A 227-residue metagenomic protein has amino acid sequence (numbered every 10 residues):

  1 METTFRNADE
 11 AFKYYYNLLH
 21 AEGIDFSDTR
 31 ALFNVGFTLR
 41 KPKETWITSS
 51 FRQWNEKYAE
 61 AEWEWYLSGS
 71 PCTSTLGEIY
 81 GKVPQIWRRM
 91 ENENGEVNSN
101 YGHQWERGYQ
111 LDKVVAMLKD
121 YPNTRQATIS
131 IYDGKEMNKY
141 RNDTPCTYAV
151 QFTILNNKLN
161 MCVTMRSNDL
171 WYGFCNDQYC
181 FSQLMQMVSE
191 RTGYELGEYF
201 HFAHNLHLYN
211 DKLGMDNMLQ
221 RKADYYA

Functional and structural regions predicted by a protein language model:
M1-A227: Terminal, non-catalytic protein-protein interaction segments that mediate quaternary/complex assembly
